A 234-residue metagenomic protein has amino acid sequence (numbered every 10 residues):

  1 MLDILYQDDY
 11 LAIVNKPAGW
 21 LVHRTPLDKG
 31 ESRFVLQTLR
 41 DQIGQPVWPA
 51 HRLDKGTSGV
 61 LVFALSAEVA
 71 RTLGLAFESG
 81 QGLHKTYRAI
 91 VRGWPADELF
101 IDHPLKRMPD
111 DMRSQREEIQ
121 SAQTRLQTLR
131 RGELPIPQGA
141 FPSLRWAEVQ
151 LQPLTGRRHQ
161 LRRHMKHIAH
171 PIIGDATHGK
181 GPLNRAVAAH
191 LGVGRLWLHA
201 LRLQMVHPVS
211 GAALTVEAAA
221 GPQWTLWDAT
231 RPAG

Functional and structural regions predicted by a protein language model:
M1-G234: RNA pseudouridine synthases
